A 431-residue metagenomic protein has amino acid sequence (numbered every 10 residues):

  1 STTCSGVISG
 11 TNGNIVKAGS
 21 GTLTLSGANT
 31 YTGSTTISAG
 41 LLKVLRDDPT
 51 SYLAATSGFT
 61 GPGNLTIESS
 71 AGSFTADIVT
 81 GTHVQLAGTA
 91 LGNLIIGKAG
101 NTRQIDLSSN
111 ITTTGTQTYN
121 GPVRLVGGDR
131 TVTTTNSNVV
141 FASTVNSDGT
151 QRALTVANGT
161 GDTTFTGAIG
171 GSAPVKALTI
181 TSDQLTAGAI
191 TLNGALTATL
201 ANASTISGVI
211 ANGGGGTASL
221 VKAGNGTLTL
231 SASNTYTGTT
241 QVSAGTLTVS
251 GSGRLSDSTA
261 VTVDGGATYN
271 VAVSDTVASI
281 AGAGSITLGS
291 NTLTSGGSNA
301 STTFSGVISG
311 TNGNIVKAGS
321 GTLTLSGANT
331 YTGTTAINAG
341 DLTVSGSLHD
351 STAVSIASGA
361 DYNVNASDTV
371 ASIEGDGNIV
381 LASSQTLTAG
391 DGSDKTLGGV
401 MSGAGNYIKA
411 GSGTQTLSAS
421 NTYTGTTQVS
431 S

Functional and structural regions predicted by a protein language model:
T2-G10, T24-L65, S69-A90, N101 (+13 more regions): Surface-exposed loop/turn positions within long extracellular repeat scaffolds, especially the passenger domains
E68-A71, N120-A153, N158, T287-L288 (+1 more regions): Self-maturation zones of extracellular/virion spikes and adhesins
Q104-I105: Proline-enriched interdomain boundary motifs that mark the N-terminal boundary and often initiate the first structured
